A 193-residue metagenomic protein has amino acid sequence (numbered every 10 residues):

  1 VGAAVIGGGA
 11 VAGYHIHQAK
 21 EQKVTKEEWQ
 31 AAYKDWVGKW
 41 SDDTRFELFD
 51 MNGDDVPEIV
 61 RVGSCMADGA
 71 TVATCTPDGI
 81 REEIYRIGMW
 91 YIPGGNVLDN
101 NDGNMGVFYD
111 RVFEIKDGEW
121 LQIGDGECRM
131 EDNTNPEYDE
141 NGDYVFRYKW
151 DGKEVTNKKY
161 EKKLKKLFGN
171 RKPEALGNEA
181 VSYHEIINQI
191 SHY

Functional and structural regions predicted by a protein language model:
V5-K23: Sec-dependent signal peptide cleavage junction
A19-K23, K34-D35, G95, N100-Y193: Acidic, small-residue rich beta-repeat scaffolds with periodic aromatic anchors
Q22-S41, D78-G88: Blade-edge motifs of beta-propeller repeat domains
E27, T71-Y85, V112-G124: Surface-exposed loop/turn elements that mediate protein-protein interactions on large endomembrane-trafficking
D42-M51, G88-L98: Beta-propeller blade termini
N52-G63, N96-N100: Acidic/hydrophobic-patterned starts of short beta strands in beta-sheet-rich repeat architectures
M66-V72, G106-R111: Structural motif
R86-Y91, C128-M130: Short coil/turn segments at the loop-to-beta-strand junctions that recur within blades of beta-propeller repeat folds
